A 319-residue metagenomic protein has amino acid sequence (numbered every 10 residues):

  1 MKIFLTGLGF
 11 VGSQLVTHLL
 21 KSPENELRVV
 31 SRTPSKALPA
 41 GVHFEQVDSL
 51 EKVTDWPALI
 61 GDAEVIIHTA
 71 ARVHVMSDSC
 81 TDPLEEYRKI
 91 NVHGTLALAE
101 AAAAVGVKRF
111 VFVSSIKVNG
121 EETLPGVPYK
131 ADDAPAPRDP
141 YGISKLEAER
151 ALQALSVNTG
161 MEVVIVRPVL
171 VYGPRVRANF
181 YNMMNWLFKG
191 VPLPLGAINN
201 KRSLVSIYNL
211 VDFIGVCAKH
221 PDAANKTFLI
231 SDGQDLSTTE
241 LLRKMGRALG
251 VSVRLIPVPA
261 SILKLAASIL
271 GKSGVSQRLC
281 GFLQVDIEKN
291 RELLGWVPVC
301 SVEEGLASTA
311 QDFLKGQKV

Functional and structural regions predicted by a protein language model:
V47-V92, A101, E121: NAD(P)H-binding glycine-rich loop region in Rossmannoid oxidoreductase-like domains and their noncatalytic homologs
L96-P140: Conserved Rossmann-fold NAD(P)-dependent oxidoreductase catalytic core, especially the SDR/UDP-sugar
A97, V176-N182, G196-A218, N225-K226: Substrate-positioning beta->alpha
A136-V164: Active-site Tyr-X1-5-Lys
M161-Y181: Flexible, glycine-rich beta-alpha linker
G173, L195-N200, F228-D235, G246-G250 (+1 more regions): Glycine-rich Rossmann NAD(P)(H)-binding loop
I207, A266-V297, S308: Conserved C-terminal active-site "lid" loop/helix of NAD(P)H-dependent oxidoreductases that clamps the redox cofactor
V216-V275, E303, A307-A310, Q317-V319: Mid/C-terminal beta-alpha module of Rossmann-like enzyme folds, strongest in SDR-family dehydrogenases/epimerases
